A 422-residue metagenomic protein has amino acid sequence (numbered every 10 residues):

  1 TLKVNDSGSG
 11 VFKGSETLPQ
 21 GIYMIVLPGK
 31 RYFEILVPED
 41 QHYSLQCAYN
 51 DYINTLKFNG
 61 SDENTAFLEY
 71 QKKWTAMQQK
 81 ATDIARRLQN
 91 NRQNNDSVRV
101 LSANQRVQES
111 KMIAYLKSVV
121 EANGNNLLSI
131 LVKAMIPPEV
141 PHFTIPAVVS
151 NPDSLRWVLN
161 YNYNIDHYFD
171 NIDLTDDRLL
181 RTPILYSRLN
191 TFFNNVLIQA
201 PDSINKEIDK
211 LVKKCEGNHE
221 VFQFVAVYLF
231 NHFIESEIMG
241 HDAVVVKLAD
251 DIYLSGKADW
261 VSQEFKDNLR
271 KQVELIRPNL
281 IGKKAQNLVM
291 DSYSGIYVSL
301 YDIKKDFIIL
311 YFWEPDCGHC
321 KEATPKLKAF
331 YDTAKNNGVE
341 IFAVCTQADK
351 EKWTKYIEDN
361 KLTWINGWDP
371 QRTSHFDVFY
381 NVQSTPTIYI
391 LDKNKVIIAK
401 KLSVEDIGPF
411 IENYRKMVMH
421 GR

Functional and structural regions predicted by a protein language model:
T1-G124, L131-M135, E139-N171, T175: A non-transmembrane, solvent-exposed segment enriched in polar/low-complexity residues
M135, L362, R372-N413: Thiol/disulfide oxidoreductase modules built on the thioredoxin-like
W157, N162-E220, F224-A226: Structured, charged N-terminal subsegments at the starts of enzyme catalytic cores and at intra-chain domain/subunit
D202-W260: A cross-family structural signal marking well-folded subdomains
E235-D291, Y301-D302, D332, E351 (+3 more regions): N-proximal helix/coil linker or "cap" segments that precede and/or mark the start of modular domains
V298-L327, E340-F342: Short active-site neighborhood of thiol/selenol oxidoreductases, capturing the structured segment around
K321-N360, R372-V378: Structural microenvironment flanking redox-active thiols in thiol-disulfide oxidoreductases
